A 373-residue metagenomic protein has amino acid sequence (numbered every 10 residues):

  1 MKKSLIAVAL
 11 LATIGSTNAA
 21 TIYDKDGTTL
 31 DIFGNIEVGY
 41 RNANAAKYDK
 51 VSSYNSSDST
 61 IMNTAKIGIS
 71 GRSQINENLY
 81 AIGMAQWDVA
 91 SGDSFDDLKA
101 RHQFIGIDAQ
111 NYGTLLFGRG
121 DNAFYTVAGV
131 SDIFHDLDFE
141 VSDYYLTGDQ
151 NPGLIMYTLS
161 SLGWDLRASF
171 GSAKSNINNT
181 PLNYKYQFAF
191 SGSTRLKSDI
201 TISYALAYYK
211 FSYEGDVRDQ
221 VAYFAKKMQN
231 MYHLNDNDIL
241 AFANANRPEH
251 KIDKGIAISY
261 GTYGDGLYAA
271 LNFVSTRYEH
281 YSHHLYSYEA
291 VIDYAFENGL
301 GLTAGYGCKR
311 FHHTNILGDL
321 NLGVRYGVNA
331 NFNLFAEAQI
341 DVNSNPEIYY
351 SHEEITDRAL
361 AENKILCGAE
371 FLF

Functional and structural regions predicted by a protein language model:
M1-A20: Gram-negative bacterial Sec-dependent N-terminal signal peptides
T21-R41, S56-A173, L182-Y184, S193-L196: Outer membrane beta-barrel
V38-N44, W87-S91, R119-A123, S161-G163 (+9 more regions): Transmembrane beta-strands of outer-membrane beta-barrel pores
Y48-I61, D93-A100, Y145-T147, I177-Y186 (+5 more regions): Replace "Gram-negative outer membrane beta-barrel proteins" with "bacterial and organellar outer membrane beta-barrel
G71-S73, I107-A109, L159-S161, G192-L196 (+5 more regions): Residue-level signature of outer-membrane beta-barrel architecture
I75-A81, N111-L115, G163-A168, K197-Y204 (+4 more regions): Repeated loop/turn-to-beta-strand initiation elements of outer-membrane beta-barrel proteins
F190-L322: Detector for outer-membrane/organellar transmembrane beta-barrel domains, recognizing the amphipathic beta-strand
Y326-V328, A359-F373: Outer-membrane beta-barrel "beta-signal"
